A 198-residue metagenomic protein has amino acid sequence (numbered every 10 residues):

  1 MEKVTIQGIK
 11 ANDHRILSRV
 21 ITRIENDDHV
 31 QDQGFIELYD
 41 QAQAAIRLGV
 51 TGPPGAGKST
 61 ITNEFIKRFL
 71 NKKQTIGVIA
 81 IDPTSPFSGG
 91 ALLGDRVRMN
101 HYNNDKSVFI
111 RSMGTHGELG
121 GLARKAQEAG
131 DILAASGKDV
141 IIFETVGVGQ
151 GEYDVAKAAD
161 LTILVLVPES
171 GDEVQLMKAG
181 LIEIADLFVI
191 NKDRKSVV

Functional and structural regions predicted by a protein language model:
K3-L48, A56, F65-G151, V155-E173: Nucleotide-state-sensitive switch-loop elements of NTP-binding domains
P53: P-loop (Walker A) phosphate-binding loop of NTP-binding proteins
I61: Hydrophobic positions on the alpha1 helix immediately C-terminal to the Walker A/P-loop
L161-L166, L181-R194: Conserved beta-strand/loop subsegment of P-loop NTPase cores
K178: Conserved SF2 helicase motif VI
V197-V198: Conserved small/polar residues in nucleotide/adenosyl-binding loops
